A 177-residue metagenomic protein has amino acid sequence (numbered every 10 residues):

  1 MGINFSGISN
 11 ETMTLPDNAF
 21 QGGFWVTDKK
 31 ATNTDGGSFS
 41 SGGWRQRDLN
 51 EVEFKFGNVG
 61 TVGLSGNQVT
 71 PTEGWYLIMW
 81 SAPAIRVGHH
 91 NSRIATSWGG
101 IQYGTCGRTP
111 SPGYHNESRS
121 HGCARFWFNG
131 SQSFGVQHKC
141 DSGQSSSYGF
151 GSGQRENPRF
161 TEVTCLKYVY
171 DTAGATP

Functional and structural regions predicted by a protein language model:
M1-G7: Extracellular "spike/adhesin" assembly and maturation modules and analogous cytosolic coiled-coil scaffolds
S9-E73, L77-N91, G104-T109, S146-P177: Terminal (often C-terminal
S97-Y103: Change "in extracellular beta-sheet-rich domains … of secreted and cell-surface proteins" to "in beta-sheet-rich domains
P110-H115: Extended, solvent-exposed segments with strong compositional bias
R119-W127: Exposed aromatic-hydrophobic patches
F126-S142: Noncatalytic modules at the cell exterior or secretory-pathway interfaces, chiefly beta-strand-rich lectin/adhesion
